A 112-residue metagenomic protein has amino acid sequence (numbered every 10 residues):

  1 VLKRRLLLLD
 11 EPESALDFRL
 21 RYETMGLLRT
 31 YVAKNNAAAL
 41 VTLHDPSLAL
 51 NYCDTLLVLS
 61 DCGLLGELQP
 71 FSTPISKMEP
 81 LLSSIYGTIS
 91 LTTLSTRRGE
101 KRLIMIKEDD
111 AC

Functional and structural regions predicted by a protein language model:
V1-R5: A short, proline-enriched helix->beta-strand linker immediately N-terminal to the Walker B motif in ABC-type P-loop
E11-P12: Walker B catalytic motif
F18-L20: Helix N-cap at the start of a conserved alpha-helix in ABC-type nucleotide-binding domains
Y22-K34: Helical segment within the ABC ATPase nucleotide-binding domain
L43-H44: H-loop/switch region of ABC-family ATPase nucleotide-binding domains
A49-N51: A short, surface-exposed alpha-helical micro-motif characterized by mixed small hydrophobic and charged/polar residues
L56-S72: H-loop (His-switch) and adjacent beta-strand-loop-beta switch element of ABC-type ATPase nucleotide-binding domains
I75-C112: ABC ATPase nucleotide-binding domains
